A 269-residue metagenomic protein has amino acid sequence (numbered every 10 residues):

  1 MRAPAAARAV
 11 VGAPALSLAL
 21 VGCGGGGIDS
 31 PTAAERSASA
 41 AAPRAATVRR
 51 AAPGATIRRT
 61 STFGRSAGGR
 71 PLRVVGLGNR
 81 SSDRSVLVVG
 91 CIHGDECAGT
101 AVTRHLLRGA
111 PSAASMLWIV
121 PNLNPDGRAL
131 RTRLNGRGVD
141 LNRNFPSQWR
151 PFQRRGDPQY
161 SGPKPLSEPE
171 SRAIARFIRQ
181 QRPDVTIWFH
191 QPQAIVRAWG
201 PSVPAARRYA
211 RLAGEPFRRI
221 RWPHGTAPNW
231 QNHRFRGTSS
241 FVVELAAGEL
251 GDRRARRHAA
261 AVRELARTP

Functional and structural regions predicted by a protein language model:
M1-A13: Bacterial N-terminal signal peptides that target proteins for export
A19-G22: C-terminal motif of bacterial Sec signal peptides marking the signal peptidase cleavage site
G24-G27: Bacterial signal peptide processing site
S30-I57: Post-signal peptide N-terminal segment of mature Sec-exported envelope proteins
G54-G68: N-terminal cap/lid segment of alpha/beta-hydrolase-fold proteins
S66-A67, D83-V89, E96-I220, T238 (+1 more regions): Active-site/substrate-binding loop(s) of hydrolase catalytic cores
R73-S82: Short beta-strand-to-loop junctions in surface cap/lid or active-site-entrance loops
V196-A198, W222-P269: Active-site-adjacent mobile loop/cap segments within catalytic or ligand-binding domains
